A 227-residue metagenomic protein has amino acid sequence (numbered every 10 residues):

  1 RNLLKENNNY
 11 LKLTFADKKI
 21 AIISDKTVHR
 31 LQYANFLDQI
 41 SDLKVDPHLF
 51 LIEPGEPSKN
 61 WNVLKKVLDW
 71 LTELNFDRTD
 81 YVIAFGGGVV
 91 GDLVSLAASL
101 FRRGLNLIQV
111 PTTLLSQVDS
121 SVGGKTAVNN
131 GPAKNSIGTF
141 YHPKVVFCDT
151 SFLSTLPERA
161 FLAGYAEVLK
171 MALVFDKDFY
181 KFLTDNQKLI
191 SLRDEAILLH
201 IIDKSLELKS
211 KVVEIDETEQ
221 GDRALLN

Functional and structural regions predicted by a protein language model:
R1-Y81: ATP/NTP phosphate-donor binding region
K19-I20, F76, K177, K188 (+1 more regions): Generic structural signal for secondary-structure transition and capping sites
L68, A166, T184, L206-S210: Amphipathic, well-packed alpha-helical segments that form the structural scaffold of globular domains
G88: Acidic-aromatic/histidine active-site loop/patch
G91: Catalytic nucleophile loop
L96-L189: A glycine/threonine-rich phosphate-anchoring loop and its flanking beta-alpha core in nucleotide/phosphate-binding
I190-N227: Active-site segments that bind and position negatively charged phosphate/pyrophosphate groups
